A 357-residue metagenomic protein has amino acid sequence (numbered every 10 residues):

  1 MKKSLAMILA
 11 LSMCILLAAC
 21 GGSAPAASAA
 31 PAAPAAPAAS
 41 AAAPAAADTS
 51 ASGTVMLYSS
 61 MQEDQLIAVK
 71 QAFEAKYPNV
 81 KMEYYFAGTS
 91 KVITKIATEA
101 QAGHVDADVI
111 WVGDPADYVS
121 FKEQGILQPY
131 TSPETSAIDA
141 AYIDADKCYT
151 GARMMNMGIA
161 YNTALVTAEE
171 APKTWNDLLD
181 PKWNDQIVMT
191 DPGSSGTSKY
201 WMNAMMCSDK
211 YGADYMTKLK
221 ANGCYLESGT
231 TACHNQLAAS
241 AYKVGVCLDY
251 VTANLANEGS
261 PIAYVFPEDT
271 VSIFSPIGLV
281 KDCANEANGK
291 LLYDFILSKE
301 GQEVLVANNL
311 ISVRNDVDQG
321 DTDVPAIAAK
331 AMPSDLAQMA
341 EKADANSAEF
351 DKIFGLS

Functional and structural regions predicted by a protein language model:
M1-T54, S357: Short, low-complexity disordered leader/linker segments with a strong preference for bacterial N-terminal type II
A43-M82, I96, I159, L255: Short, polar/charged alpha-helical segment
M56-I67, T89-S90, V105-A241: Extracytoplasmic ligand-binding site segments that recognize negatively charged/polar headgroups
A116-S120, K243-I262, N309: A ligand-binding cleft/hinge motif common to bilobed small-molecule-binding domains
A140, M155, T217-L219, L226-E227 (+2 more regions): Periplasmic-binding protein-like
G158-L165, N203, F274-E286, V304-L305: A bilobed periplasmic-binding-protein/Venus flytrap-type ligand-binding module shared by bacterial periplasmic
D185-G193, F295-D318: Periplasmic-binding protein-like
T322-S357: Extracellular/periplasmic bilobal clamshell ligand-binding domains
